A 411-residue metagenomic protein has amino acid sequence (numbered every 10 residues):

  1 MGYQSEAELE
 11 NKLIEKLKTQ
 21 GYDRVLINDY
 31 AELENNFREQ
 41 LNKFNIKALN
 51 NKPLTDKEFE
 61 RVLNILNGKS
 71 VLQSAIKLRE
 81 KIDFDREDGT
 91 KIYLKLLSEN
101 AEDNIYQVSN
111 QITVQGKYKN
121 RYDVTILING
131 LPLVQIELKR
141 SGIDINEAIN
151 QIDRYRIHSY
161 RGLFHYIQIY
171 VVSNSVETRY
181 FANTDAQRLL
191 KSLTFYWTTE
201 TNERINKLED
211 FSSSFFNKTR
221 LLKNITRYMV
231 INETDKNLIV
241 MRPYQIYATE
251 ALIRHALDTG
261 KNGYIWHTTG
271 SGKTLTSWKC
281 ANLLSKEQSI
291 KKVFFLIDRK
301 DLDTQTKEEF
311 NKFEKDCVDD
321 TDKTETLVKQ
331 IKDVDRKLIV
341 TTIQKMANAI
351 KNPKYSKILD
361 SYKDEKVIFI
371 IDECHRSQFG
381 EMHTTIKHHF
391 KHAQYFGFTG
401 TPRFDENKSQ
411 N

Functional and structural regions predicted by a protein language model:
G2-K292, D301-C317, V334-K337, Q344 (+1 more regions): ATP-dependent helicase/translocase motor core
N28-Y30, D322, G400: Proline- and acidic/polar-enriched loop/turn elements at helix boundaries
V124, K329-K332, L359-S361, K387: Replace "in large, NTP-powered and nucleic-acid-processing enzymes" with "in large, NTP-powered factors and other
I145, A182, Q344-N411: Signature of the SF2 helicase/ATPase Hel1-core->accessory helical subdomain module
R156-H158, A281-N282, T324-L327, P353-I358 (+1 more regions): A generic local structural motif
Y170-V172, F295-L296, F369, G397: Structural beta-sheet core signal
K300, D320-K329, I343-N348: Conserved helicase motor
